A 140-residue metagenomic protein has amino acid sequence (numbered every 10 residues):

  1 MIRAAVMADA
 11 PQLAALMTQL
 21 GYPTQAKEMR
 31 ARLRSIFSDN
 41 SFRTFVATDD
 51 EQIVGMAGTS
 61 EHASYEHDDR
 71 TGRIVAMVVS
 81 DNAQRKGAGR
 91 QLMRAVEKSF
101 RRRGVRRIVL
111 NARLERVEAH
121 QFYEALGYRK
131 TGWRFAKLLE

Functional and structural regions predicted by a protein language model:
A5, M77-V79, A112: Hydrophobic adenine-recognition pocket in adenosine-nucleotide-binding enzymes
M7-P11, A15-D69, V75, L138-L139: Acetyl-CoA-dependent GNAT
D9, E51, G87-G89, G104: Conserved G/P- and acidic residue-centered "switch" motifs that form tight phosphate/ATP-binding loops in soluble
H62, S80, Q84, R113: Residue-level recognition of the GNAT/N-acetyltransferase active site
D69-D81, W133: Conserved acetyl-CoA binding element of GNAT-fold acetyltransferases
A83, G87-A95: Conserved acetyl-CoA pyrophosphate-binding loop and the N-cap/start of the following alpha-helix in GNAT-like
R90, R106, L114-G132, K137: Conserved active-site alpha-helix within GNAT-family acetyltransferase domains
M93, F100-A112: Conserved GNAT acetyl-CoA-binding A-motif
